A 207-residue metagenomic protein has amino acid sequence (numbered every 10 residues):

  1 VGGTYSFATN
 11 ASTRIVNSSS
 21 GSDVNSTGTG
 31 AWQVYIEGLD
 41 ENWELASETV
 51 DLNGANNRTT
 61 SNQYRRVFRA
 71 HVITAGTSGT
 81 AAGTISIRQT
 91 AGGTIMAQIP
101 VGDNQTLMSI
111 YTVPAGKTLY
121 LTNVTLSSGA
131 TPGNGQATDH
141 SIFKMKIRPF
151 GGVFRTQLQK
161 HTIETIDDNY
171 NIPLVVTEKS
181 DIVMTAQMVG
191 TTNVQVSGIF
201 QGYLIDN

Functional and structural regions predicted by a protein language model:
V1-R66, T74-N207: Beta-strand-centric surfaces of beta-sandwich/beta-rich domains
